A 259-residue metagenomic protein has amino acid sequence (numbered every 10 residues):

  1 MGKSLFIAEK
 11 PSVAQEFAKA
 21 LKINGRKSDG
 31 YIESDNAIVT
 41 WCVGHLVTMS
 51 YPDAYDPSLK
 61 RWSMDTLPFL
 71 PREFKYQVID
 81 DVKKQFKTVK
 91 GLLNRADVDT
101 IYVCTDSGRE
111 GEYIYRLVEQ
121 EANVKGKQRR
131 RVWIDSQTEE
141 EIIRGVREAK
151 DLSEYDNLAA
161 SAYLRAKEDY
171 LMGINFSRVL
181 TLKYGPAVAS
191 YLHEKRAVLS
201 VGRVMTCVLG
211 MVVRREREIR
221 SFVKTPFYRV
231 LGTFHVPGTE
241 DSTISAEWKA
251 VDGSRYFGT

Functional and structural regions predicted by a protein language model:
M1-R178, C207, E247-G258: Intrinsically disordered, low-complexity regulatory segments
D169-F257: Prokaryote-biased recognition of long, low-complexity C-terminal linker/tail segments that are poorly structured
